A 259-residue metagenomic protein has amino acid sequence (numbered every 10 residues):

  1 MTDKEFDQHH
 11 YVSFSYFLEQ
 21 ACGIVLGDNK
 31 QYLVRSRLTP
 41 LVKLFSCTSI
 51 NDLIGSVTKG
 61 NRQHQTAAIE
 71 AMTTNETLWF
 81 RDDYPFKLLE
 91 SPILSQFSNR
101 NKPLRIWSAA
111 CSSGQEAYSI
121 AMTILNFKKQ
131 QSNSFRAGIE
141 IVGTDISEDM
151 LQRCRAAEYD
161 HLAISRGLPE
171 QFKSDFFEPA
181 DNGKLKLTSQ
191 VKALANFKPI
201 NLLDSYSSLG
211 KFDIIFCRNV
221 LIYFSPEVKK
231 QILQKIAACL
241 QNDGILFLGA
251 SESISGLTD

Functional and structural regions predicted by a protein language model:
M1-W107: Conserved AdoMet
L89, I215, L240: Residue-level signal for inorganic ion chemistry
E90, L94, A121-L125, A237: A structural alpha-helix within SAM-dependent methyltransferase catalytic domains
N101-S119, E140-V142: Conserved class I S-adenosyl-L-methionine
S113-S134: Conserved SAM-binding loop of SAM-dependent methyltransferases across substrates and taxa, primarily the Class I
Q130-F216, V220-F224, V228, S253-S255: Extended basic-aromatic, gly/pro-enriched interface segments that bind polyanionic ligands
K230-N242: A short glycine-rich, Lys/Arg-flanked "PGG" loop and its adjoining helix->strand segment in the class I
N242-A250: Conserved beta-strand signature within the Rossmann-like core of class I S-adenosyl-L-methionine
